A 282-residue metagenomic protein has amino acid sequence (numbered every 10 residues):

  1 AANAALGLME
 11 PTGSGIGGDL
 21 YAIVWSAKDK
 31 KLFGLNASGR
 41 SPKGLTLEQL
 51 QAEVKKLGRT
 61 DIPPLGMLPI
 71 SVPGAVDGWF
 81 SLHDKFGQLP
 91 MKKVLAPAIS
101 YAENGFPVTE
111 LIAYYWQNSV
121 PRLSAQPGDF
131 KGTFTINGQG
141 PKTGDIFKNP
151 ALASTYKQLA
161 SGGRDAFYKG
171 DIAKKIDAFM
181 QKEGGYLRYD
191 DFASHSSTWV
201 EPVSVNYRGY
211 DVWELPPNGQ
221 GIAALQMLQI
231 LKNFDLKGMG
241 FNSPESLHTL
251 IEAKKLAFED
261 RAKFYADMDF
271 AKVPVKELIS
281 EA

Functional and structural regions predicted by a protein language model:
N3-K169, K174-G219: Noncatalytic scaffold domains of N-terminal-nucleophile
I222: Flexible, polar/acidic helix-loop-strand segments at domain edges
N233-A282: Internal maturation/activation junctions in enzymes
